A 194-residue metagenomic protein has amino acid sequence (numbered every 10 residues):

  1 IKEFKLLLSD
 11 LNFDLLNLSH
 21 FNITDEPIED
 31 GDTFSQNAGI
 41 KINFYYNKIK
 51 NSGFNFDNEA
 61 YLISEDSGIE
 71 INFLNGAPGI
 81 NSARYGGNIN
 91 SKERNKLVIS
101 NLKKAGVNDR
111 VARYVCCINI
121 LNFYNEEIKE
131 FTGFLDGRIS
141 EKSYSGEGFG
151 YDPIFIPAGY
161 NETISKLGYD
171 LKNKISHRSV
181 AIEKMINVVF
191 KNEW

Functional and structural regions predicted by a protein language model:
I1-W194: Anionic-ligand binding patches
